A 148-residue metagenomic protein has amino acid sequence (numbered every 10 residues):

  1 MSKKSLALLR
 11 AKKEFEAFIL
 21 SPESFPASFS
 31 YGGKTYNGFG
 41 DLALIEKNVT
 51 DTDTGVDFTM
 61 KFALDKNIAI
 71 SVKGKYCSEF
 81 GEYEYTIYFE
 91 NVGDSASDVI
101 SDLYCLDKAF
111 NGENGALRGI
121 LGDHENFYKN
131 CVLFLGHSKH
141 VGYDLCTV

Functional and structural regions predicted by a protein language model:
S2-F62, I68-V148: Polysaccharide-binding surfaces and accessory modules of carbohydrate-active proteins
